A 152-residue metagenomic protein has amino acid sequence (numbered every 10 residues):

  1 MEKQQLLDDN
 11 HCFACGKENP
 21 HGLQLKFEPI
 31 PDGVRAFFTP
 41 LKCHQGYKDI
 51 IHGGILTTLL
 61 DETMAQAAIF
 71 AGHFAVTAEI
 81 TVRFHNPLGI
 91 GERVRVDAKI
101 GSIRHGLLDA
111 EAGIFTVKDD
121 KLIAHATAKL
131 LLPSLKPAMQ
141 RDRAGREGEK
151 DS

Functional and structural regions predicted by a protein language model:
M1-K42, K150-S152: Non-catalytic linker/capping segments at the edges of enzyme domains
M1-Q4, L88-I90, I100-S152: HotDog/MaoC-like acyl-thioester-processing domains
D8-D9, H21-L23, D32-A36, V76-I80 (+3 more regions): A generic structural signal for short beta-strands and their flanking turns/coil linkers
D9-H11, I51, Q66: Short, charged, low-hydrophobicity "junction" segments
K26, I50-G53, T57-T58, R95 (+2 more regions): Short, electropositive, low-hydrophobicity segments enriched in small/polar residues
R35-T58: A conserved, well-ordered hydrophobic junction motif at loop->secondary-structure transitions
F38-P40, F84, L132: Hydrophobic residues in beta-strands and at strand termini
E62-R95, I100, T127: Hydrophobic beta-strand-centered segment that forms part of the acyl-chain substrate-binding groove
